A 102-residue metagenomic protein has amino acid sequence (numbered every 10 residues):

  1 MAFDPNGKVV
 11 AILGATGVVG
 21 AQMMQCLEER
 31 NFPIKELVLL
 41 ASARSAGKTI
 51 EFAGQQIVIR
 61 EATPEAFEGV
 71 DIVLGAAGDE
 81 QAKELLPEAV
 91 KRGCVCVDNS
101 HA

Functional and structural regions predicted by a protein language model:
M1-A102: N-terminal Rossmann-like NAD(P) cofactor-binding subdomain of oxidoreductases, focused on the glycine-rich
